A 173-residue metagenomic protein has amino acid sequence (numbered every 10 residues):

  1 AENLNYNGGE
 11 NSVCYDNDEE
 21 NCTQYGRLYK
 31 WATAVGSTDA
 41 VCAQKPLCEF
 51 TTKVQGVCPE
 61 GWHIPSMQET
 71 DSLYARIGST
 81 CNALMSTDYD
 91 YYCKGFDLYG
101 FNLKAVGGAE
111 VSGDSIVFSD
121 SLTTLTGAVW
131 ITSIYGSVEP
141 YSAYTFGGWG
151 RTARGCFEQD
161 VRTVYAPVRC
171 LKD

Functional and structural regions predicted by a protein language model:
A1-D173: Conserved positions within compact, well-structured domain cores
